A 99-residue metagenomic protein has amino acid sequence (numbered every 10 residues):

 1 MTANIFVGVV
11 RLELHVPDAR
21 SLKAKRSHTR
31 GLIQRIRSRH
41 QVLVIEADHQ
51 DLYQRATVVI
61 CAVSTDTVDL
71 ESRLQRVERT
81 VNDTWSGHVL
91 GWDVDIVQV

Functional and structural regions predicted by a protein language model:
M1-L43, T80: N-terminal first-folded block
G8-L12, V58, W92: Hydrophobic residues positioned within well-ordered beta-strands of beta-sheet architectures
E13, I45-D66, Q98: Short, charge-patterned binding micro-sites
D18, H49, D95: Glycine-rich, flexible loop/turn motifs
H40, A56, H88-L90: Residue-level signal for beta-strand positions within conserved beta-sheet cores that form or flank
V42-A47, L90-D93: A short linear hydrophobic-aromatic micro-motif
V63-V99: C-terminal structural segments of small proteins and small subunits
